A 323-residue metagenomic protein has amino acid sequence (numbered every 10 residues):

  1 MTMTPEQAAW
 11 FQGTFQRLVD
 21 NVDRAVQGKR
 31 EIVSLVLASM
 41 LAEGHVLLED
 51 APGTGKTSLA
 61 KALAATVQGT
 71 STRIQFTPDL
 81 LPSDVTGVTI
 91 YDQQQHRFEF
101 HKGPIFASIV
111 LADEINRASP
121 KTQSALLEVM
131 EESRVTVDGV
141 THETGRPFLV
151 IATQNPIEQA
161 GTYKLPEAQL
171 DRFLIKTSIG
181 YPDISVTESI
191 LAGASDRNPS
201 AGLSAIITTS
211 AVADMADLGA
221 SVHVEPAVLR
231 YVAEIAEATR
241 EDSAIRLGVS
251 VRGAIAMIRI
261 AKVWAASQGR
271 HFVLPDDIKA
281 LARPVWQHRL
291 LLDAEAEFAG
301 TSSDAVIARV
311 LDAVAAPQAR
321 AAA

Functional and structural regions predicted by a protein language model:
M1-T2, A9, E241-A323: C-terminal engagement/docking regions of AAA+ P-loop ATPases
A8-A51: Pre-Walker A (pre-P-loop) alpha-helix and adjacent loop at the N terminus of AAA/AAA+ ATPase modules, a conserved
S34-A38, Y91-L111, V140: Conserved alpha-helical scaffold flanking the Walker A/P-loop in AAA+ ATPase domains
M40-T77: Walker A/P-loop
D50, D113-E114, A125: Walker B catalytic acidic pair
A51, V85, T153: P-loop (Walker A) phosphate-binding loop of NTP-binding proteins
T66-Q94: AAA+/P-loop NTPase substrate/partner-engagement loops
D92-R97, A118, T122, M130-V222 (+1 more regions): Canonical AAA+ ATPase core
